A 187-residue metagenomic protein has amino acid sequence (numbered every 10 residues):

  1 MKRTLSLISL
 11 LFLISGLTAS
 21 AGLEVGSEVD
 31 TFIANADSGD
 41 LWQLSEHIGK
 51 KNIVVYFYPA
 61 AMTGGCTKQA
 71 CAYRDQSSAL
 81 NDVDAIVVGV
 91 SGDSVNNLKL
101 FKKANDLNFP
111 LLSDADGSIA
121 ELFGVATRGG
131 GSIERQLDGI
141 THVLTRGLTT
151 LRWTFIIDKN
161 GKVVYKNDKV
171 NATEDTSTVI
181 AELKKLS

Functional and structural regions predicted by a protein language model:
M1-I8: Bacterial N-terminal signal peptides that target proteins for export
I8-G16: Bacterial N-terminal signal peptides
A19-S45: N-terminal "domain-start" segment that seeds a small globular fold
L44-G64, Y73: Short active-site neighborhood of thiol/selenol oxidoreductases, capturing the structured segment around
T67-L122: Structural microenvironment flanking redox-active thiols in thiol-disulfide oxidoreductases
D114-E174: Thiol/selenol-based redox catalytic cores and closely related redox-interacting motifs
A172-L186: A short, polar/charged loop-to-alpha-helix boundary motif
